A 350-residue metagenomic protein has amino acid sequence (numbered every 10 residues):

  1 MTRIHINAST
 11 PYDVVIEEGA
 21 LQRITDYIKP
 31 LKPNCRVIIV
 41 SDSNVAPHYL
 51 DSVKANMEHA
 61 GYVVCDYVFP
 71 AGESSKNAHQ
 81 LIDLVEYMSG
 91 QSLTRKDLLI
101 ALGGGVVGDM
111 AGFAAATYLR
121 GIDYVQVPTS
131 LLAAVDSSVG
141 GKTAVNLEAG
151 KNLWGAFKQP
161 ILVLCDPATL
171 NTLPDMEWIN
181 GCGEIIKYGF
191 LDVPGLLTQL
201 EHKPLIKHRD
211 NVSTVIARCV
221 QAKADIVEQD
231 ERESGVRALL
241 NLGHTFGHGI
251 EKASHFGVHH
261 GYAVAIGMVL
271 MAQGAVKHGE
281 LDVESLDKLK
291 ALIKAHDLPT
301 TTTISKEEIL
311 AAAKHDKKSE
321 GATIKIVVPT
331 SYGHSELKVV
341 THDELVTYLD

Functional and structural regions predicted by a protein language model:
M1-D97: ATP/NTP phosphate-donor binding region
V15, F113-K203: A glycine/threonine-rich phosphate-anchoring loop and its flanking beta-alpha core in nucleotide/phosphate-binding
C65-Y67, I100, V125-V127, L162-C165 (+1 more regions): Hydrophobic/aromatic beta-strand patches that form the interior of the parallel beta-sheet core in alpha/beta enzyme
V85-L99, A111-Q126: Non-catalytic interfacial helical region
V106-F113, A134, G249: Short glycine/serine/threonine-rich phosphate/pyrophosphate-binding segments that cradle anionic phosphate groups
G183-I185, E280-D350: C-terminal charged capping/lid subdomain of soluble metabolic enzymes
Q199-E307: Active-site segments that bind and position negatively charged phosphate/pyrophosphate groups
